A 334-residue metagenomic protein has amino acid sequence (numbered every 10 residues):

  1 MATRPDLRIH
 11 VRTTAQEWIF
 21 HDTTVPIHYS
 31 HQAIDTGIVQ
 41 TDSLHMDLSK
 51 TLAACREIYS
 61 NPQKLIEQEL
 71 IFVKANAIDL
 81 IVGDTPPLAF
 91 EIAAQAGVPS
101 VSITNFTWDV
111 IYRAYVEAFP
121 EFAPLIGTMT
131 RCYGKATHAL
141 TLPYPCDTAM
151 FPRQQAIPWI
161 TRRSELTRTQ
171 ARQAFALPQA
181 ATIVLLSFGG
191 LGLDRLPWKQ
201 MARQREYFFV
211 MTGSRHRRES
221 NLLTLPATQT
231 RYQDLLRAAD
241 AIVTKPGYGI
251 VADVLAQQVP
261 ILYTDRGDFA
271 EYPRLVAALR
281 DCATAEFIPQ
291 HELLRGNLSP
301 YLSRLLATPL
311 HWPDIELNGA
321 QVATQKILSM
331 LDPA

Functional and structural regions predicted by a protein language model:
M1-T3, I160-A241, V251, H291: Donor-nucleotide binding loops and adjacent catalytic segments primarily of GT-B fold Leloir glycosyltransferases
L7-S60: Conserved nucleotide-sugar phosphate-binding/catalytic loop shared by glycosyltransferases and other
T13-I19, T85-P87, L142-D147, G190 (+1 more regions): Short, polar loop motifs at secondary-structure junctions
Q68-T130: Conserved nucleotide-sugar donor-interacting segment of glycosyltransferase catalytic cores, predominantly GT-B
L80-T85, S102, R231-R274: A donor-sugar binding/catalytic signature common to diverse glycosyltransferases and related nucleotide-sugar
I111-L193: A nucleotide-sugar donor-handling region in carbohydrate enzymes
I250-P300, L306-T308: Catalytic binding pocket for nucleotide-activated donors in carbohydrate/polymer assembly enzymes
S299-A334: C-terminal amphipathic helix plus adjacent low-complexity, charged tail appended to glycosyltransferase catalytic
